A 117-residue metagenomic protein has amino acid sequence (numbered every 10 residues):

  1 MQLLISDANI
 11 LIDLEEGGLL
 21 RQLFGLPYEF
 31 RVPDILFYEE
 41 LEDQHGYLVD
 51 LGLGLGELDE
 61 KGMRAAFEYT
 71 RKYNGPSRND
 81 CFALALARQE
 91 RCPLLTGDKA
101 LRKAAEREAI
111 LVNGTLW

Functional and structural regions predicted by a protein language model:
Q2-C92, K99, I110: Active-site-proximal, substrate-binding regions of enzyme catalytic domains and RNA-binding/basic surfaces
R102: Active-site-adjacent loops and short helices of periplasmic peptidoglycan-processing enzymes
N113-W117: Long, charge-dense
